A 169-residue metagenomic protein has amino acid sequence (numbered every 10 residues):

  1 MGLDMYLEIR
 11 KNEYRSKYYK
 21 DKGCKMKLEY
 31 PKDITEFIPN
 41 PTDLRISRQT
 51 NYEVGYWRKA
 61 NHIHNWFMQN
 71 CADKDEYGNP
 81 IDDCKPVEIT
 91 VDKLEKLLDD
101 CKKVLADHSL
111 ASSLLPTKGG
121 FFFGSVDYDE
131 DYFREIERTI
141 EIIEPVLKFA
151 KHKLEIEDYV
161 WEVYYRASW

Functional and structural regions predicted by a protein language model:
M1-W169: Acidic (Asp/Glu-rich) sequence patches and key acidic residues that form negatively charged surfaces used
